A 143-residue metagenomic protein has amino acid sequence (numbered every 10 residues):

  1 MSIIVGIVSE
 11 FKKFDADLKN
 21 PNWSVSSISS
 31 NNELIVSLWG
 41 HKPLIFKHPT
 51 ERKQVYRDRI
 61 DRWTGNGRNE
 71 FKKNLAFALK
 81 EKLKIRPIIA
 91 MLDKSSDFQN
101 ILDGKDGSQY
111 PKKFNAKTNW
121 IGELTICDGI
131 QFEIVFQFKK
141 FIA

Functional and structural regions predicted by a protein language model:
M1-I142: Short helix-coil boundary/hinge micro-motifs
